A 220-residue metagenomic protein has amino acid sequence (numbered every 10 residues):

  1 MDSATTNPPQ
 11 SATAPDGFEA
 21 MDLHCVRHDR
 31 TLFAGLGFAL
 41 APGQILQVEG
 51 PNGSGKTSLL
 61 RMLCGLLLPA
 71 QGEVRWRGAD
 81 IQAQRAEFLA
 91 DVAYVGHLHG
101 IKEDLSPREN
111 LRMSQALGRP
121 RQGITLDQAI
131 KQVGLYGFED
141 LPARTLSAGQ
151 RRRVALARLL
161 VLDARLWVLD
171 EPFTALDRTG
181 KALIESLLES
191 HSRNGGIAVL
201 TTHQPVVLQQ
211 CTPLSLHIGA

Functional and structural regions predicted by a protein language model:
C64: Helix-to-loop junction immediately C-terminal to a conserved catalytic motif
P69-A83, E87-F88: Conserved ABC transporter NBD signature motif
L98, E103-R119: Q-loop/switch helix immediately C-terminal to the Walker
D104, P142-L146: Conserved ABC ATPase signature
R112, G123-F138: Conserved ABC ATPase "signature" region
L156, G195: Hydrophobic anchor residue at the start of the ABC signature
W167-E171: Catalytic Walker B motif of ABC-type/P-loop ATPase nucleotide-binding domains
